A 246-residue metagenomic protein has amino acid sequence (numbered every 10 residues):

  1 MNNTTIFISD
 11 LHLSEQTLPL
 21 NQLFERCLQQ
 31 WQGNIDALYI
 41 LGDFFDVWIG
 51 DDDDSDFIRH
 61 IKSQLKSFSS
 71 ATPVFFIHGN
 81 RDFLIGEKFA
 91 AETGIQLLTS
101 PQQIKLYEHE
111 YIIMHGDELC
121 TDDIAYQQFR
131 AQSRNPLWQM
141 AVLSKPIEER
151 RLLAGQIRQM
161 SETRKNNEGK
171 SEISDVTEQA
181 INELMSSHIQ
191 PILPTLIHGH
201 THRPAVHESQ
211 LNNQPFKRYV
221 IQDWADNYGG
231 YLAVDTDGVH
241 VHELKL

Functional and structural regions predicted by a protein language model:
M1-N3, N212-N213: Extreme N-terminus of proteins, especially the signal/transit-peptide cleavage junction and the first residues
N2-T4, L13-L106: Core catalytic region of metal-dependent phosphoesterases/phosphodiesterases, especially metallo-beta-lactamase-like
T5-F7, L38-I40, I112, I197: Residue-level marker for buried hydrophobic side chains located in beta-strands that build the well-ordered beta-sheet
S9-H12, D43-F44, N80-D82, G116-E118 (+2 more regions): Active-site metal-binding loops of divalent metal-dependent hydrolases
D10, L244-L246: Conserved histidine-centered catalytic loops in small-molecule metabolism enzymes
F44-F68, R164-L196: N-terminal short leaders/motifs
G94-L98, E110-I112, D117, D123-Q128 (+1 more regions): Conserved beta-sheet core of the metallophosphoesterase superfamily
G116-A180: Active-site-proximal loop/helix segment associated with metal-binding centers of metalloenzymes
